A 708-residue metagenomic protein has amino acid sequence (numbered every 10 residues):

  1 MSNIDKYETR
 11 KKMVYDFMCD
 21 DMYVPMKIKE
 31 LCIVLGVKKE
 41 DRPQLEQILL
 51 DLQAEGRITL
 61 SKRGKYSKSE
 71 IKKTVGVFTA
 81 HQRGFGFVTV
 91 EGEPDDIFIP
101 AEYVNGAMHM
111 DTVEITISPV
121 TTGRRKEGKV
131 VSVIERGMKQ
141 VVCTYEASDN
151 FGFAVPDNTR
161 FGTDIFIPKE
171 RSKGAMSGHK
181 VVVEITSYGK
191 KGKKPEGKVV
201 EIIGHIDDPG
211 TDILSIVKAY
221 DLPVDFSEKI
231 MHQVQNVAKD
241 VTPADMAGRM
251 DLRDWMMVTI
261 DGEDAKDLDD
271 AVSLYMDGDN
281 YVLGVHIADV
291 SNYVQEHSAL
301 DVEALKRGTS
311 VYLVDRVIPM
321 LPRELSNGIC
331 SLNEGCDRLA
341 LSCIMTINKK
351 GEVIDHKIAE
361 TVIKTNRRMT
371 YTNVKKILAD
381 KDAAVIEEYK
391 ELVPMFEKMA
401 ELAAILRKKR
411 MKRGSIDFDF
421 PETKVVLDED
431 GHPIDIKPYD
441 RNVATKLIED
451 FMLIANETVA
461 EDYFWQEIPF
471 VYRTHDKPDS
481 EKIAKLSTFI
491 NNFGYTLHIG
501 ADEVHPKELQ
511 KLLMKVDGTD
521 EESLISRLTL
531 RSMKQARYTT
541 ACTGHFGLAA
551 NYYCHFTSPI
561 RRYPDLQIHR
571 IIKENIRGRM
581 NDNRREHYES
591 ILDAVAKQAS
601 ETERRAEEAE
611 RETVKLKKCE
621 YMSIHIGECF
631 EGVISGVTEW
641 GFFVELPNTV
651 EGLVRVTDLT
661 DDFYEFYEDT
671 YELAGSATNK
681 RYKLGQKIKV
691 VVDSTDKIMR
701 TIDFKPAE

Functional and structural regions predicted by a protein language model:
M1-G284, S291-D337, K375-K376, Y671-L673 (+3 more regions): Charge-lined substrate channels and their catalytic hotspots, especially those that engage the 3′ end of RNA
I33, S187-Y188, S215-K218, L222 (+4 more regions): Electropositive polyanion-binding surfaces
